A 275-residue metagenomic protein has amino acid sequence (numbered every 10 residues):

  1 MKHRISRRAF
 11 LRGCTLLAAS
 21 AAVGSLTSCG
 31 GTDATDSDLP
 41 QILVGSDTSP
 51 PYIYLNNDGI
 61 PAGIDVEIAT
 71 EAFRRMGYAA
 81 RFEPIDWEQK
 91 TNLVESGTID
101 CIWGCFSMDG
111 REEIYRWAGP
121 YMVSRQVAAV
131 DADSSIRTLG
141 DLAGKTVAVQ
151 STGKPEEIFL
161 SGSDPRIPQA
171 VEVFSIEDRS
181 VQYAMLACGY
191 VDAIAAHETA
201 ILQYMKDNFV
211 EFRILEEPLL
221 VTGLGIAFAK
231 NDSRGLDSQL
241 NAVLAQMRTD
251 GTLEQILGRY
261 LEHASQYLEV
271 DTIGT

Functional and structural regions predicted by a protein language model:
M1-A21: N-terminal secretory signal peptides and thylakoid transit peptides that target proteins across membranes
S37-C105: Extracytoplasmic small-molecule ligand-binding "clamshell" domains of the periplasmic binding protein/Venus flytrap
S46-T48, V123-V130, K206-V243, H263-T275: Periplasmic-binding protein-like
L55-D58, A69-Y78, P155-I176, M205-F209: Ligand-binding cleft/hinge of the Venus flytrap
V66, F82-N92, V173-A184, C188 (+1 more regions): Short helix-initiation/N-cap motifs at beta->coil->alpha
V66-R75, D133-I136, G140-T146, S151-K154 (+1 more regions): Extended ligand-binding regions for polar small-molecule ligands
T70, A79-D141, P218: Acidic, polar ligand-binding/catalytic clefts
Q89-N92, C105-I114, I158-S161, M185-V221: A ligand-binding cleft/hinge motif common to bilobed small-molecule-binding domains
